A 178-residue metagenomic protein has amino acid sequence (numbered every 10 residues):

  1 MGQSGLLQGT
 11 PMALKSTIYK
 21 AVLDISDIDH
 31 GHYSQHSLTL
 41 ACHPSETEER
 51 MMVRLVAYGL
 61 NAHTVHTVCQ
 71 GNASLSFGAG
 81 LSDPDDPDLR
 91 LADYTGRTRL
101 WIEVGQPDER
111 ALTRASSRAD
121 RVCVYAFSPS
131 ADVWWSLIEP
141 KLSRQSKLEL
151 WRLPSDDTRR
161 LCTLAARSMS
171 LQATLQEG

Functional and structural regions predicted by a protein language model:
G2-R50: Extreme N-terminal leader/targeting regions
D29-L81: Acidic-basic catalytic patches of nuclease active cores, encompassing PD-(D/E)XK and other metal-cofactor nuclease
L89-L91, G96-L112: Conserved catalytic cores of phosphodiester-cleaving nucleases, focusing on short active-site segments
W101-E103, R121-A126, E149-W151: Short hydrophobic alpha-helical runs that function as membrane-insertion/retention elements
A111-A115, L137-I138: A short acidic, amphipathic alpha-helical/loop segment
C123-I138: Nucleic-acid nuclease catalytic cores
W134-G178: Domain-level recognition of nuclease-like catalytic cores that cleave nucleotide substrates
